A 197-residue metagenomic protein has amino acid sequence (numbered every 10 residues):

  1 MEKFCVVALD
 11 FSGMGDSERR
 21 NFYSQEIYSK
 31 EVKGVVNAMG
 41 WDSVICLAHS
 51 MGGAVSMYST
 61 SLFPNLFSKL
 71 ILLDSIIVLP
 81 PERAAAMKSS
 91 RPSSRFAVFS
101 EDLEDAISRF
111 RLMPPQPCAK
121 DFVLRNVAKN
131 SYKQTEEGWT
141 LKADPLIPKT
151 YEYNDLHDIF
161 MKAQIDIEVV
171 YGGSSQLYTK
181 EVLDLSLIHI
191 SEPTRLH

Functional and structural regions predicted by a protein language model:
M1-V6: Short amphipathic alpha-helix adjacent to the substrate-entry channel of hydrolases
A8-L47: Active-site loop/oxyanion-hole signature of alpha/beta-hydrolase fold enzymes
S17-F22, P81-A84, K180-E181: Conserved catalytic-core motifs of eukaryotic protein kinase domains, centered on the activation segment
A48, G52, S56: Gly/Ala-rich beta-loop-alpha elbow adjacent to hydrolase catalytic centers
Y58-S61, S68-E101: Flexible "cap/lid" loop of the alpha/beta hydrolase fold
F99-N154: Conserved alpha/beta-hydrolase catalytic His-Asp/Glu region
Y132-L187: Conserved serine/cysteine hydrolase catalytic core
I188-H197: Single conserved hydrophobic/aromatic residue that forms the stacking wall/gate of nucleotide- or nucleobase-binding
